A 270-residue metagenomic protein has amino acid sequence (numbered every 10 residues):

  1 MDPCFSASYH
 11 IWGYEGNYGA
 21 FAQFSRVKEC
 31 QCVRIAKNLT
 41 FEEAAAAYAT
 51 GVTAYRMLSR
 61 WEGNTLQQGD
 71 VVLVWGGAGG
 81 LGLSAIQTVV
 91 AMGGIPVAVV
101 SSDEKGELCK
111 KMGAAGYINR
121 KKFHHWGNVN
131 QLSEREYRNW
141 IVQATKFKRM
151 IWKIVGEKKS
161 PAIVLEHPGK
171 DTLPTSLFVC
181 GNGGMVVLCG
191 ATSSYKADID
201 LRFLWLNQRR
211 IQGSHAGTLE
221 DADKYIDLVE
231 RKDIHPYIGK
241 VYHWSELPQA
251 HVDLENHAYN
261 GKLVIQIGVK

Functional and structural regions predicted by a protein language model:
M1-V33: Glycine-rich phosphate/adenylate-binding loop and adjacent beta-alpha elements of nucleotide- or dinucleotide-binding
E15-F21, K37-E62, L73-A78, S84 (+1 more regions): A glycine-rich, Thr/Ser-enriched phosphate-binding loop motif common to dinucleotide/cofactor-binding enzymes
Q67, C180-G181: Helix-to-beta-strand junctions that scaffold the AdoMet/dcAdoMet cofactor pocket in Class I SAM-dependent enzymes
V74, V90-D171: Adenosine-nucleotide cofactor-binding segment
G80, S194: NAD(P)H-binding Rossmann-fold N-terminus in SDR/SDR-like oxidoreductases, specifically the glycine-rich beta1-alpha1
G82-A91: Surface-exposed amphipathic alpha-helices with a cationic face
P174-L177, L219-K270: C-terminal hydrophobic helical "lid"/dimerization subdomain of Rossmann-like NAD(P)H-dependent oxidoreductases
N182-C189, I199-I238: Rossmann-fold dehydrogenase core element
